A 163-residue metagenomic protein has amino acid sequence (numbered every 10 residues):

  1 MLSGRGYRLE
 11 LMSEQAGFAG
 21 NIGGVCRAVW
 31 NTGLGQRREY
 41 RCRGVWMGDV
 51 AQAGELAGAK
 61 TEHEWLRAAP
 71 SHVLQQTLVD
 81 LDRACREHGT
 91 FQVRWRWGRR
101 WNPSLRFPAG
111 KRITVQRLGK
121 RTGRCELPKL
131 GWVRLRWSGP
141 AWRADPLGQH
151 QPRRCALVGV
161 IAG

Functional and structural regions predicted by a protein language model:
M1-G163: Nucleic-acid substrate recognition interfaces
